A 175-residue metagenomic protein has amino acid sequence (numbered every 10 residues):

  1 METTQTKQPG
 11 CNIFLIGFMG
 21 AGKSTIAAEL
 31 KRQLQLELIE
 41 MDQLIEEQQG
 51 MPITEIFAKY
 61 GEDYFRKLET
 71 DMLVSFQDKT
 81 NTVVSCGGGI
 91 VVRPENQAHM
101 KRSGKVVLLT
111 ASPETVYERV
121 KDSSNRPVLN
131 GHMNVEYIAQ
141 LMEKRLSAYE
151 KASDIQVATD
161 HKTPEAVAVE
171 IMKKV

Functional and structural regions predicted by a protein language model:
E2-Q8, E29, Q33, K79 (+1 more regions): NTP-dependent small-molecule kinase module
L15: Hydrophobic anchor at the beta1->P-loop junction of P-loop NTPases
F18: P-loop (Walker A) phosphate-binding loop of NTP-binding proteins
A21: ATP-binding Walker
S24: Walker A/P-loop
R32-Q43: Post-Walker A helix-loop "phosphate-sensing" segment adjacent to the P-loop in P-loop NTPases
M41-I90, P94-K101, R126-P127: ATP-dependent small-molecule kinase phosphotransfer cores that center on conserved nucleotide phosphate-binding segments
R102-L146: A glycine- and Lys/Arg-enriched "phosphate-lid" helix/loop adjacent to the NTP-binding pocket of small-molecule kinases
